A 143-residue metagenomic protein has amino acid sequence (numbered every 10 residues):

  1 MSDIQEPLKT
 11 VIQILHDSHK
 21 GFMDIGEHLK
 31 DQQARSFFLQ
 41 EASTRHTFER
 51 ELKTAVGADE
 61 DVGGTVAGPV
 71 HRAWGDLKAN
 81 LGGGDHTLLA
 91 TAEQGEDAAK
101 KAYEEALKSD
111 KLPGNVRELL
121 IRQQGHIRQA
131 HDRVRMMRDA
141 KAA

Functional and structural regions predicted by a protein language model:
S2-L29, T87-K111: Alpha-helical bundle segments that constitute or directly flank the non-heme di-iron/ferroxidase center
D3-V11, Q32-R50, D85-L89, N115-I127: Alpha-helical scaffold segments that form or flank carboxylate-/histidine-based iron centers
V11, S18, I25, F48 (+7 more regions): Amphipathic alpha-helices that form helix-helix packing interfaces
D24, H28, T54, A58 (+4 more regions): General structural signal for alpha-helix termini and helix-helix connectors
L29, H46, E60, D110-G114: Residues at alpha-helix boundaries and short interhelical turns
S36-G68, A130, V134-M137: Conserved alpha-helical segments that form or flank metal/cofactor-binding pockets of metalloenzymes
E51-K100: Carboxylate-rich helix-loop segments that flank metal/cofactor sites and access channels in metalloenzymes
G95-A143: Preference for long, well-ordered alpha-helical segments
